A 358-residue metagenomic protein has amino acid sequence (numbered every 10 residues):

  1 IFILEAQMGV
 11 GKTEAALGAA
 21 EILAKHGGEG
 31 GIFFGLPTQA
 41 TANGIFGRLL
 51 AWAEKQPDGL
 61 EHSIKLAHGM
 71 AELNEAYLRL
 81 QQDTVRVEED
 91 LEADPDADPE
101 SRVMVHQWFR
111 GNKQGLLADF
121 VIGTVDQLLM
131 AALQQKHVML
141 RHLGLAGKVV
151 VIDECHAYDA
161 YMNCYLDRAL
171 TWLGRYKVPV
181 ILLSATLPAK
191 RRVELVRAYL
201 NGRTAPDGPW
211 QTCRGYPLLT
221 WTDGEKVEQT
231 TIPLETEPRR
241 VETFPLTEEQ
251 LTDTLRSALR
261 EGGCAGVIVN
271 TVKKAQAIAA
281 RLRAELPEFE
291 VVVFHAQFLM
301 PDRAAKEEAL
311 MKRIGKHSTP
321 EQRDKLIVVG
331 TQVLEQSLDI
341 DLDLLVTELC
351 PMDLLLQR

Functional and structural regions predicted by a protein language model:
I1-Q357: N-terminal helicase ATP-binding lobe
